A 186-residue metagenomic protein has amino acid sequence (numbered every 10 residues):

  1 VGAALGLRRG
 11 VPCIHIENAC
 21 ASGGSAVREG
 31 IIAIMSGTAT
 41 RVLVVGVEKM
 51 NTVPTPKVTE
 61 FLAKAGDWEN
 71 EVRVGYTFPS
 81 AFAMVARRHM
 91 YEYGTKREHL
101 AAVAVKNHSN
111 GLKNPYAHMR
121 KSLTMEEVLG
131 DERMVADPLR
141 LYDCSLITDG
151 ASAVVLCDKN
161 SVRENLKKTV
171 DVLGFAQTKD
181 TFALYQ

Functional and structural regions predicted by a protein language model:
V1-R41, K49-A81, M119-L146, T178-D180: Conserved catalytic cysteine-centered active-site region of acyl-thioester-dependent Claisen-condensing enzymes
R8-P12, S36-V42, E98-H99, G150-S152 (+1 more regions): Short coil/turn connectors at secondary-structure junctions
E17-E48, S80-K113, V154-N160: Active-site-proximal alpha-helical scaffold in enzymes
R28-I31, K57, P115, K167-V170 (+1 more regions): Surface-exposed beta-strand edges and their flanking turn/coil or helix-capping segments
G46-P54, A104, H108-H118, K179-Y185: Acyl-CoA/ACP chain-elongation machinery
W68-N70, A101-A102, M134-Q186: Condensing-enzyme catalytic core mediating Claisen C-C bond formation in acyl metabolism
G75-S80, R87-L146, S152, L166-K167: Functionally critical mobile loop/hinge segments
